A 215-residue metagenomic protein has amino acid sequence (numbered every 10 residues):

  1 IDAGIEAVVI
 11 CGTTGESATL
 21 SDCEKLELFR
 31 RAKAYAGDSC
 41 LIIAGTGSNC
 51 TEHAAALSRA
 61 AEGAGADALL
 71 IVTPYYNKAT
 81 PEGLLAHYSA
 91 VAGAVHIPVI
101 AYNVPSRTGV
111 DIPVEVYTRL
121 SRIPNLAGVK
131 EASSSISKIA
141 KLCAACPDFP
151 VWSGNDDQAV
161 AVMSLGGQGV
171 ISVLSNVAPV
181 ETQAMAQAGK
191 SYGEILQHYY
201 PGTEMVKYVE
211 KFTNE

Functional and structural regions predicted by a protein language model:
I1-G109, Y117: Active-site beta->alpha loop and helix N-cap motifs at the rims of alpha/beta catalytic domains
G93-A94, P105-T203, V209-E210: Catalytic alpha/beta core domains of metabolic enzymes, predominantly
N214-E215: Interdomain hinge/lid region at the active-site interface of Rossmann-like NAD(P)-dependent oxidoreductases
